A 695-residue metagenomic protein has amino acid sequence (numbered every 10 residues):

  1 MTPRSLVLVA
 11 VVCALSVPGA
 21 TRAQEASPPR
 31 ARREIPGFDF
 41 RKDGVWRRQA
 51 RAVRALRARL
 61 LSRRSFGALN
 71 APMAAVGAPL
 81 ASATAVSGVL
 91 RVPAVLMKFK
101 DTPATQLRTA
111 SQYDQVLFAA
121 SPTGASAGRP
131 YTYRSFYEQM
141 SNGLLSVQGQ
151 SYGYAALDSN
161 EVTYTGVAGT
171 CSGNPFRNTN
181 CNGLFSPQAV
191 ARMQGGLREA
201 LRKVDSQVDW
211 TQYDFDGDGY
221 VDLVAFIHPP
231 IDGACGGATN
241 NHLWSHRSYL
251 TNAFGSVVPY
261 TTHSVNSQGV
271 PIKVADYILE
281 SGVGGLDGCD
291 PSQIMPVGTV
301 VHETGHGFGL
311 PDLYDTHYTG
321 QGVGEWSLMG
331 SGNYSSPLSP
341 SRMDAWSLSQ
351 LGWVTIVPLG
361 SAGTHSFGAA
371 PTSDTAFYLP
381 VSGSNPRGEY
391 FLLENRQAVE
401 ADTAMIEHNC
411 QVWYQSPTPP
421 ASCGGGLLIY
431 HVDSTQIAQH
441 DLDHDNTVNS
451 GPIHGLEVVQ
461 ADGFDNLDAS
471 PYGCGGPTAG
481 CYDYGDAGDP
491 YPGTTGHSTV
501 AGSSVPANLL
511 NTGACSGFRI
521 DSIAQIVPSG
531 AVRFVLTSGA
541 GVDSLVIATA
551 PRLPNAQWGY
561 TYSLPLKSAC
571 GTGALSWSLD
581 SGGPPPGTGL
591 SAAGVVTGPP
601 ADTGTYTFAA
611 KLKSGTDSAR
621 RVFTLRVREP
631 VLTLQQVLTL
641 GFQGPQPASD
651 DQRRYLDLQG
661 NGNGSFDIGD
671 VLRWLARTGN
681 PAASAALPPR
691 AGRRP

Functional and structural regions predicted by a protein language model:
A10, T624-P695: Cellulosome-associated attachment modules in secreted, modular CAZymes
Q24-V301, P311-Y318, Y430-G541: Propeptide-to-catalytic entry region of secreted or membrane-anchored zinc metalloproteases
L223-A225, P229-Q415, T435: Extracellular hydrolytic enzyme modules, especially secreted metalloproteases of the metzincin/thermolysin-like class
V542-P551: Proline-enriched interdomain boundary motifs that mark the N-terminal boundary and often initiate the first structured
Y560-S568: A short beta-strand segment in extracellular, disulfide-stabilized domains
L566, G604-S614: A short beta-strand micro-motif common to beta-rich folds, especially ectodomain repeats
G571-S578: Solvent-exposed loop segments of extracellular immunoglobulin-like
P584-A601, Y655-L656: Strand-loop-strand motifs at the edges of beta-sheets in extracellular beta-sandwich domains
